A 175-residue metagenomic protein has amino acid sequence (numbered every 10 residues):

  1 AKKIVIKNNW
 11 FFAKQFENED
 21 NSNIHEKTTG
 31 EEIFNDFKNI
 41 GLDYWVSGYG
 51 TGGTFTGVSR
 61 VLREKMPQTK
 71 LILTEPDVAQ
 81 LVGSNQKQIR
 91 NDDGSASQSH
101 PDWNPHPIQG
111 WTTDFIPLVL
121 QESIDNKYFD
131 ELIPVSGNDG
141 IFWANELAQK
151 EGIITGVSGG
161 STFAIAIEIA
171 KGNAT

Functional and structural regions predicted by a protein language model:
K2, G30, F34-K38, S59 (+2 more regions): Generic structural signal for well-ordered alpha-helical scaffold segments
K2-F12, E17, E64-V157: Active-site/ligand-binding loops adjacent to catalytic centers
I6-W10, I33-G41, N173-T175: Glycine-rich phosphate-binding loop signature in dinucleotide/nucleotide-binding domains
E17-E32, G156-G160: A glycine-rich, Thr/Ser-enriched phosphate-binding loop motif common to dinucleotide/cofactor-binding enzymes
I24-K70: Glycine-rich ThDP/TPP pyrophosphate-binding loop and its adjacent helix/strand module within ThDP-dependent enzymes
G48-V58, L81-G83, S158-A166: Short glycine/serine/threonine-rich phosphate/pyrophosphate-binding segments that cradle anionic phosphate groups
E122, A164-T175: Phosphate-binding loop/pocket of nucleotide- and phosphate-handling active sites
